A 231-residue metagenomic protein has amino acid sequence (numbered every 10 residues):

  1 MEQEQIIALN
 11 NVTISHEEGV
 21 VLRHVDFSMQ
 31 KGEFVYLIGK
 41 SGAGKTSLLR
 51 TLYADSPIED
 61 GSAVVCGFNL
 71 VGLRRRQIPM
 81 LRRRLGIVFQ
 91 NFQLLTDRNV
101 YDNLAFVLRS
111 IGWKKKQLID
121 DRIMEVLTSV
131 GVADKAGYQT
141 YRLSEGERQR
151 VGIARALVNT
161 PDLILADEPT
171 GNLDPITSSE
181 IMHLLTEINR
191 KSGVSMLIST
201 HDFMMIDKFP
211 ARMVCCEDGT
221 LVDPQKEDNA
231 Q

Functional and structural regions predicted by a protein language model:
Y53: Helix-to-loop junction immediately C-terminal to a conserved catalytic motif
G61-N69: Conserved ABC transporter NBD signature motif
F68-N69, A105, R109, Q117-K135: Conserved ABC ATPase "signature" region
R98-F106: Short coil-to-helix segment of the ABC ATPase nucleotide-binding domain corresponding to the Q-loop/switch region
Q139-Q149: Conserved ABC ATPase signature
T160: Conserved catalytic motifs of ABC-family nucleotide-binding domains
I164-D167: Catalytic Walker B motif of ABC-type/P-loop ATPase nucleotide-binding domains
